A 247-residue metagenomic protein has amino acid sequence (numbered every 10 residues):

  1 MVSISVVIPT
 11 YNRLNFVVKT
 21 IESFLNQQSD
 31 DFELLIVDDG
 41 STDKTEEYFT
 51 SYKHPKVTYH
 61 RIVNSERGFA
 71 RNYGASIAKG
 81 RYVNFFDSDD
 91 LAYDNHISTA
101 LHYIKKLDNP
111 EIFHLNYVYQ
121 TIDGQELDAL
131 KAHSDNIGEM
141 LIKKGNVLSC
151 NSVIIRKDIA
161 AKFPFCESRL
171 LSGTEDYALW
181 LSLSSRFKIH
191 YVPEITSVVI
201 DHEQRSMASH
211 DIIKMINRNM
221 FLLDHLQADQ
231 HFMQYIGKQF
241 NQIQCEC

Functional and structural regions predicted by a protein language model:
M1-S23: N-proximal low-complexity "stem/linker" segments adjacent to membrane-targeting elements
E22-D31: Short, acidic, metal-binding catalytic loop of nucleotide-sugar glycosyltransferases
S23, D38-E47, D87: A conserved acidic beta->alpha catalytic loop
K44, D90-Y103: Acidic donor-binding/catalytic loop of UDP-sugar-dependent glycosyltransferases, especially processive GT2
I62-A78: Glycine-rich, basic loop-to-helix element that forms the pyrophosphate-binding segment of sugar-nucleotide handling
R67, I97-P164, H210, I216: Flexible acidic/His/Gly-enriched loops in nucleotide-sugar-dependent glycosyltransferase catalytic domains
V83: Short aromatic/hydrophobic "clamp" motif used to bind/position activated sugar donors
D135-I213: Conserved nucleotide-sugar donor-binding catalytic segment
